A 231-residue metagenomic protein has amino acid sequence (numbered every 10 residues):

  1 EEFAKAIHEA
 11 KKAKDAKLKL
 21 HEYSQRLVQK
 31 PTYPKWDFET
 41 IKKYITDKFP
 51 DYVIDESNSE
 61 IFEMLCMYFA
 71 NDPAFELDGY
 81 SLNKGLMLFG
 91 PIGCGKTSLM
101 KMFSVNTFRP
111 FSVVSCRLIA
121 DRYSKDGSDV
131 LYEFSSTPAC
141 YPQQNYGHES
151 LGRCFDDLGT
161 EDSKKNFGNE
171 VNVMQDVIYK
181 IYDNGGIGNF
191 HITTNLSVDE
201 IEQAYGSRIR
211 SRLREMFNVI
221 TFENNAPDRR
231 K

Functional and structural regions predicted by a protein language model:
E1-L82, R229-K231: A short, basic N-terminal segment
G85: Walker A (P-loop) ATP-phosphate-binding motif of ABC ATPase nucleotide-binding domains
L88: Hydrophobic anchor at the beta1->P-loop junction of P-loop NTPases
G93-K96: Conserved glycine(s) of the Walker
L99, F103: Hydrophobic positions on the alpha1 helix immediately C-terminal to the Walker A/P-loop
V105-R153: AAA+/P-loop NTPase substrate/partner-engagement loops
D156-L158: Walker B catalytic acidic pair
T160-K231: Replace "adjacent to P-loop NTPase cores in ATP/GTP-dependent enzymes" with "adjacent to NTP-binding cores
